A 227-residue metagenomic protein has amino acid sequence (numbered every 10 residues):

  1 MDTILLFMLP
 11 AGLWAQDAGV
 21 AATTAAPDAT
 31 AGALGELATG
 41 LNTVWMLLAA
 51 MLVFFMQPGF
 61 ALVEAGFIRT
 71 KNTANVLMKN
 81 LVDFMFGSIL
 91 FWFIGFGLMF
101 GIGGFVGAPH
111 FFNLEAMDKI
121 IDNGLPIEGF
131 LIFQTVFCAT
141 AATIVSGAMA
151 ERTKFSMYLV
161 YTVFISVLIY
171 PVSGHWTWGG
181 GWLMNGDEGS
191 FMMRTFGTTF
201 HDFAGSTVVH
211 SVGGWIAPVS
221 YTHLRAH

Functional and structural regions predicted by a protein language model:
M1-V20: N-terminal secretory/membrane targeting signals
A25-W215: Metal/cofactor- and membrane transport-associated sequence elements
P218-S220: Acidic, proline/serine/threonine- and glycine-rich low-complexity intrinsically disordered segments
T222-H227: Conserved small/polar residues in nucleotide/adenosyl-binding loops
